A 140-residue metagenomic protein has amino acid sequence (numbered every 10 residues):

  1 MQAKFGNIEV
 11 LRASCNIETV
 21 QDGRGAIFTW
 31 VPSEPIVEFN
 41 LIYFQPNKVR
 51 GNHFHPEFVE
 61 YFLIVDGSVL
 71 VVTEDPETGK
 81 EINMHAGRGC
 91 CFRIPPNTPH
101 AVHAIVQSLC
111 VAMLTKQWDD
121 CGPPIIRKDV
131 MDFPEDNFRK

Functional and structural regions predicted by a protein language model:
M1-V37: A short, N-terminal "cap"/entry segment at the start of jelly-roll beta-barrel domains of the cupin/DSBH fold
A3-C15, P99-A101, I105-K140: Double-stranded beta-helix
I27, N52, V71-V72, I94 (+2 more regions): Short beta-strand His + acidic residue motifs that chelate non-heme Fe in jelly-roll/DSBH and cupin folds
N40-P56: Conserved short histidine dyad/triad with adjacent acidic residue
Y43-K48, V72-E74, K80-N83: Extended, hydrophobic alpha-helical segments
E57, I64, G87, P95-N97 (+1 more regions): A short, compositionally biased micro-patch
E57-E74: Glycine- and acidic-residue-biased ligand/ion/polar-headgroup-sensing regions
D75-P96: Short acidic-glycine-tyrosine-enriched beta hairpin
